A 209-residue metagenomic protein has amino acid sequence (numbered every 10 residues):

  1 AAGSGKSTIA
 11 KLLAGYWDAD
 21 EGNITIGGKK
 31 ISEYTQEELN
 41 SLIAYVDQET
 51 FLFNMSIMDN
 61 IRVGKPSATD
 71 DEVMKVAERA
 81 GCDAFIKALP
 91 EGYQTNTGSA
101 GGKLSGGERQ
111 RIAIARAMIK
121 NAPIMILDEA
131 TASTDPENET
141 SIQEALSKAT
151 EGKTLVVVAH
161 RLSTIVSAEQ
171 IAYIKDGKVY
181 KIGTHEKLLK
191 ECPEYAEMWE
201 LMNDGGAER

Functional and structural regions predicted by a protein language model:
A1-R209: ABC-type nucleotide-binding domain
